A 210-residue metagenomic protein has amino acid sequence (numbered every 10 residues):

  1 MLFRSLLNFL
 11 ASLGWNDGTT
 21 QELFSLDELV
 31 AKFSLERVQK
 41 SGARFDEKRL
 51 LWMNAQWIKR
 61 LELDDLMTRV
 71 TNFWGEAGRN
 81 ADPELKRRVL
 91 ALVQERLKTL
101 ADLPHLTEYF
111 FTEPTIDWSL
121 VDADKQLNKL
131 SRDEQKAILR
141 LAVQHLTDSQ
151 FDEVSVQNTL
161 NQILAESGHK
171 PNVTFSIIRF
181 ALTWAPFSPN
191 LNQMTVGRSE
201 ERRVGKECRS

Functional and structural regions predicted by a protein language model:
M1-I58, S176-P186: Alpha-helical recognition segments enriched in aromatics with Gly/Pro capping that present substrate-recognition
M1-L2, G205-C208: Short, small-residue-biased leader/transition segments that mark boundaries at the very start of proteins
F3-R4, K40-D46, N80-V89, A165-V173 (+1 more regions): Structural motif
S5, R49, L66, L85-L92 (+3 more regions): Residue-level detector of well-ordered alpha-helical segments, enriched for hydrophobic/aromatic packing positions
L10-L13, F33, N54-W57, W74 (+6 more regions): Generic structural signal for hydrophobic core residues of well-folded globular domains
N16, E36, A77-N80, K170: Short coil/loop linkers at secondary-structure junctions
L63-S167: Small-residue-rich helix-loop
F151-R203: Charged substrate- and nucleic-acid-binding regions of tRNA-handling and nucleotidyl-transfer enzymes, centered on
